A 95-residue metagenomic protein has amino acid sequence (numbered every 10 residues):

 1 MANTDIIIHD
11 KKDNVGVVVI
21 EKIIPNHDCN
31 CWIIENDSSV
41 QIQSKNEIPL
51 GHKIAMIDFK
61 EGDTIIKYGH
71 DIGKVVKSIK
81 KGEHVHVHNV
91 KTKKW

Functional and structural regions predicted by a protein language model:
M1-K67, D71-W95: Well-ordered secondary-structure scaffolds
